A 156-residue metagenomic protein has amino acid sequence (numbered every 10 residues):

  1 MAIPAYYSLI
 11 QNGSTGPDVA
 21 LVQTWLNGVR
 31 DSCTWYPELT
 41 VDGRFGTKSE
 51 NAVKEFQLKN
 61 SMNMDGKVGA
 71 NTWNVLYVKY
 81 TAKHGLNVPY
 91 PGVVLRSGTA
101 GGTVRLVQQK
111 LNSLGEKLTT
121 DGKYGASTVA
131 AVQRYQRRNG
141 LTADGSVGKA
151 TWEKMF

Functional and structural regions predicted by a protein language model:
M1-V41, Y77-D121: Acidic, Ser/Thr/Pro/Gly-enriched interdomain connector segments
A2, V147-M155: Short, low-complexity, Pro/Ser/Thr/Gly-rich segments in the mature regions of secreted, periplasmic
L26-C33, Q57-M64, Y80, L111-G115 (+2 more regions): Sec/Tat-exported extracytoplasmic proteins
S49, T72, T128, T151: Ser/Thr-centric signal marking residues that sit in or immediately flank functional binding/regulatory motifs
V53, V132: Conserved hydrophobic/aromatic packing and binding residues within compact polymer-binding modules
